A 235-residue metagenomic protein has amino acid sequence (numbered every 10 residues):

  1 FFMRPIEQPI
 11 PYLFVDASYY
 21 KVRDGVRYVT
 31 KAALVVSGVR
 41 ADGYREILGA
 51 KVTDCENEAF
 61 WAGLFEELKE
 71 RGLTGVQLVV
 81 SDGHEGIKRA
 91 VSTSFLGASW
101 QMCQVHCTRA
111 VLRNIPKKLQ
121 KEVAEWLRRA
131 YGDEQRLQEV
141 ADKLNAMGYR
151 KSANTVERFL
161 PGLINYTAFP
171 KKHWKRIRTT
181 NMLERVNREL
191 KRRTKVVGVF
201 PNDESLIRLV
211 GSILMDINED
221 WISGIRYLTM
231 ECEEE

Functional and structural regions predicted by a protein language model:
F1-V80, E85, R89, S94-G97 (+2 more regions): RNase H-like nuclease fold core
P9, G75, S99, W174-R178 (+1 more regions): A generic hydrophobic-helix recognition signal that picks specific residues within alpha-helical hydrophobic
L96-R113: Inter-helix linker motif
V111-D133: Conserved phosphate-handling catalytic cores of large alpha/beta enzymes
R129-E235: Acidic/histidine-rich catalytic cores and adjacent linkers of DNA breakage/strand-transfer/modification proteins
